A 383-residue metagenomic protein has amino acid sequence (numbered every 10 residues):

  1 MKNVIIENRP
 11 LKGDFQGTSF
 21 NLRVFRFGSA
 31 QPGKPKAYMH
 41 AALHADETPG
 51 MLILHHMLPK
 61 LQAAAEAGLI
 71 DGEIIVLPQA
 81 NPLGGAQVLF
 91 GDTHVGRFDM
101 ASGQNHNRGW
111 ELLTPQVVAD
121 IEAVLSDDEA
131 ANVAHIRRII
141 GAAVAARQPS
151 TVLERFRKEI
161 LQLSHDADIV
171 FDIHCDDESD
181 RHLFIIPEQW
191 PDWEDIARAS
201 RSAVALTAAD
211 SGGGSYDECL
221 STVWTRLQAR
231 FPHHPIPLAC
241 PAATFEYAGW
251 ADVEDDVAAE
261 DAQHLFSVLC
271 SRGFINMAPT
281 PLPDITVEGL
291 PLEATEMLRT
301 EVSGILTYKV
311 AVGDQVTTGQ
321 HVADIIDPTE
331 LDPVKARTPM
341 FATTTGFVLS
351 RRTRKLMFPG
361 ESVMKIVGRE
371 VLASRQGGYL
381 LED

Functional and structural regions predicted by a protein language model:
M1-D383: Structured catalytic-domain cores with a bias toward divalent-metal coordination
